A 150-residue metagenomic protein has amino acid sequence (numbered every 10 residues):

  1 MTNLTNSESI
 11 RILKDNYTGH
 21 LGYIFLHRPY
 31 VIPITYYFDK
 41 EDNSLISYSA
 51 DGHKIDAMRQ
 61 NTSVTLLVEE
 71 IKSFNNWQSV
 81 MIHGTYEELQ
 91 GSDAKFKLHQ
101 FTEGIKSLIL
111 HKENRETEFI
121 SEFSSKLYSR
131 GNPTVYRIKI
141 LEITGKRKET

Functional and structural regions predicted by a protein language model:
M1-H20: Short, basic/aromatic recognition patches
N6, D51-G52: Structural motif corresponding to alpha-helix initiation and N-cap regions
N16-A50, L66-L67: Short beta-strand segments
Y17, N43, T62, Q78 (+1 more regions): A generic secondary-structure signal marking the coil-to-beta-strand transition
K40, D51, E70, E88 (+1 more regions): Non-catalytic surface loops within mature trypsin-like serine protease
K54-Q60, T65-E87: Helix-adjacent hinge/juxtasegments
Q78-T150: Charged, gly/pro-rich active-site loop segments
